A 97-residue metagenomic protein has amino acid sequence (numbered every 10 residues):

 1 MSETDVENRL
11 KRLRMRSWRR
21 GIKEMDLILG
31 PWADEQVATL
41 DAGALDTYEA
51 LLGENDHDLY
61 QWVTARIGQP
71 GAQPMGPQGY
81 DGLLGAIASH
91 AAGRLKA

Functional and structural regions predicted by a protein language model:
S2-D46, A50-A97: Positively charged, polar, low-complexity stretches
